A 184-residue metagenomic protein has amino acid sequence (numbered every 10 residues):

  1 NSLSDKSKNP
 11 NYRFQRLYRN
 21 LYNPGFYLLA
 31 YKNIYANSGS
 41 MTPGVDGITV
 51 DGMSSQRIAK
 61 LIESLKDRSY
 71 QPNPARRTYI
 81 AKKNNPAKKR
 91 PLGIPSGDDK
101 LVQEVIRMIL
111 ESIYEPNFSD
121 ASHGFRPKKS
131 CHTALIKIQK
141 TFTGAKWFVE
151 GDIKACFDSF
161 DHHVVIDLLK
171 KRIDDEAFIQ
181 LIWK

Functional and structural regions predicted by a protein language model:
N1-A59: Non-catalytic, polymerase-adjacent accessory regions of viral genome-replication enzymes
L21-Y27, K66-K83: Dynamic "connector" segments at or just before major functional cores
S38-D51, P72-L101, N117-K129, I136 (+2 more regions): Short, conserved non-catalytic motifs in the polymerase core
D46, I109, K154: Anionic group-transfer/hydrolysis microenvironments
G52-P72: Amphipathic alpha-helical blocks
N73, D120-A121, R126-K129, T133-K184: Conserved polymerase palm-domain catalytic core
I106: Nucleotide/phosphate-binding loop and acidic/charged catalytic motifs in nucleotide-binding or -utilizing enzymes
E111-P116, D175: Short helix-interrupting loop/turn segments at helix-coil junctions
